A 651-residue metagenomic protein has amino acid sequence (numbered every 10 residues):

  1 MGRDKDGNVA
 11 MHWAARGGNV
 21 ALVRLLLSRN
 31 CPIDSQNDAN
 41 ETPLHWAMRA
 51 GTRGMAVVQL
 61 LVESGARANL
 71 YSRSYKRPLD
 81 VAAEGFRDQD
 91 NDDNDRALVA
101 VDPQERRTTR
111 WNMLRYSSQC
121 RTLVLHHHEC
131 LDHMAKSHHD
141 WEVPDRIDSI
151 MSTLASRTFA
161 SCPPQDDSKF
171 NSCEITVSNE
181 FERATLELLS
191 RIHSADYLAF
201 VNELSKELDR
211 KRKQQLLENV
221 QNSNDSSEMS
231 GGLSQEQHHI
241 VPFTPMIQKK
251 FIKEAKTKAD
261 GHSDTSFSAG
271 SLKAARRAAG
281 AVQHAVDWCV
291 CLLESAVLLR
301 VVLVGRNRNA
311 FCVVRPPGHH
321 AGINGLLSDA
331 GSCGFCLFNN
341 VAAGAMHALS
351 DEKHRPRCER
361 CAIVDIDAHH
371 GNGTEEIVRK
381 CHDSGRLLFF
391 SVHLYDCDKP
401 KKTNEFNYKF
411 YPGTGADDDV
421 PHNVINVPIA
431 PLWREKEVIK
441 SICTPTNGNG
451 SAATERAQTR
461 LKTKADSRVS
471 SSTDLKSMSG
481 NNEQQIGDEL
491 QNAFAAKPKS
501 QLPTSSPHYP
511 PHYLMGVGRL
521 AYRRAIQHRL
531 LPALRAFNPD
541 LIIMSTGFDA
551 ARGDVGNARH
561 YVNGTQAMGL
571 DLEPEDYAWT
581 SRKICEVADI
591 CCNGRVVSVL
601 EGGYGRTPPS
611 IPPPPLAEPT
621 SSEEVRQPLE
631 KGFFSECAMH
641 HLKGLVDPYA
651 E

Functional and structural regions predicted by a protein language model:
K5-D6, H12-R16, A21-R29: Alpha-helical adaptor scaffolds
W13-N19, W46-G54, V81-F86: Ankyrin repeat A-helix N-terminal signature
A21-L22, A56-V57, D90, N94 (+1 more regions): Conserved ankyrin/ankyrin-like repeat signature
R24-P32, Q59-R67: Ankyrin repeat domain, specifically the short helix-to-loop turn at the C-terminus of the second helix of each repeat
V62, A68-P103: Leucine-rich solenoid repeat scaffolds
V99-V364, A368-E651: HDAC/HDAC-like amidohydrolase catalytic core signature
